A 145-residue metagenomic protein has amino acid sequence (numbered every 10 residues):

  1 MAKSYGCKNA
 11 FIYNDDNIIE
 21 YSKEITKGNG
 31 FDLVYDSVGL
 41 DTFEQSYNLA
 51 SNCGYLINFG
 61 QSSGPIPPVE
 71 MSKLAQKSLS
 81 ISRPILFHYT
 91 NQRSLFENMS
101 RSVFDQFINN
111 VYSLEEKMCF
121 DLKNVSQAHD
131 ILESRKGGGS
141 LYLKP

Functional and structural regions predicted by a protein language model:
M1-P145: Terminal helix/beta-alpha structural elements that buttress the NAD(P)+-binding lobe
